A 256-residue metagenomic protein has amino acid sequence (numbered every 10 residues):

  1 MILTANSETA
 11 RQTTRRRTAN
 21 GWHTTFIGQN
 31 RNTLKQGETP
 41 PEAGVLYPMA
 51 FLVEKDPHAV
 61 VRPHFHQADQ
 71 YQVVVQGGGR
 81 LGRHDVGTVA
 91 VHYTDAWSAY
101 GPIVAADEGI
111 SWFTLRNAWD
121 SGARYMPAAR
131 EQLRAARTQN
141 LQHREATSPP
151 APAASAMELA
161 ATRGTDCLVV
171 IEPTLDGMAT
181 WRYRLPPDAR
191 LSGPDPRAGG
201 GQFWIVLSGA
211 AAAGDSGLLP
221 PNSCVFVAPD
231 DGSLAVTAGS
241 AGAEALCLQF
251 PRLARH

Functional and structural regions predicted by a protein language model:
M1-V45, P127-A179: A short, N-terminal "cap"/entry segment at the start of jelly-roll beta-barrel domains of the cupin/DSBH fold
N20-K55, V60-V61, H66-Q67, V73 (+1 more regions): Active-site-proximal cofactor/substrate-binding loop regions of enzyme domains
L52-V53, V74-G77, F113-L115, G209 (+1 more regions): Short, well-ordered beta-strand segments in beta-rich or mixed alpha/beta enzyme and ligand-binding folds
H58-Y71, A106-E108, P187-W204, L234-S240: Short, low-complexity cationic-aromatic patches
H66-H84, T88, G193-G214, P221: Glycine- and acidic-residue-biased ligand/ion/polar-headgroup-sensing regions
D85-T88, A96-Y125, S216-P220, P229-H256: Ligand-binding loop in jelly-roll beta-barrel domains
E172-F203, G214-L218, G239-E244: Intrinsically disordered, low-complexity segments enriched in Gly and acidic/Ser/Thr residues that form flexible
